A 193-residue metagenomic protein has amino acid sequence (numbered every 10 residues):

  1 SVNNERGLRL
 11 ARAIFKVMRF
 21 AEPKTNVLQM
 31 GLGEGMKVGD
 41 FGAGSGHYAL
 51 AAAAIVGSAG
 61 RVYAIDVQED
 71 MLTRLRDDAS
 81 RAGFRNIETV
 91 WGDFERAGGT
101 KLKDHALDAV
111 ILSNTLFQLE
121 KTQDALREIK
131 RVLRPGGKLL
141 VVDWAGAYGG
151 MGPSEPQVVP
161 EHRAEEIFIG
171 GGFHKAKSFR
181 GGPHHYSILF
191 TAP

Functional and structural regions predicted by a protein language model:
V2-A21: Class I SAM-dependent methyltransferase Rossmann-like catalytic core, especially the SAM/SAH-binding loop
V17-M36: Conserved alpha-helix/loop element of class I SAM-dependent methyltransferases that forms part of the SAM/SAH-binding
G39, S45-G98: Class I SAM-dependent methyltransferase SAM/SAH-binding core
G99-A109: A short acidic, Gly/Pro-enriched loop at the edge of an enzyme's catalytic core that lines a small-molecule cofactor
L107-K121: A short SAM/SAH-binding and catalytic strip from SAM-dependent methyltransferases
Q123-P135: A short glycine-rich, Lys/Arg-flanked "PGG" loop and its adjoining helix->strand segment in the class I
G136-D143: Conserved beta-strand signature within the Rossmann-like core of class I S-adenosyl-L-methionine
R180-P193: Core SAM-dependent methyltransferase catalytic element
